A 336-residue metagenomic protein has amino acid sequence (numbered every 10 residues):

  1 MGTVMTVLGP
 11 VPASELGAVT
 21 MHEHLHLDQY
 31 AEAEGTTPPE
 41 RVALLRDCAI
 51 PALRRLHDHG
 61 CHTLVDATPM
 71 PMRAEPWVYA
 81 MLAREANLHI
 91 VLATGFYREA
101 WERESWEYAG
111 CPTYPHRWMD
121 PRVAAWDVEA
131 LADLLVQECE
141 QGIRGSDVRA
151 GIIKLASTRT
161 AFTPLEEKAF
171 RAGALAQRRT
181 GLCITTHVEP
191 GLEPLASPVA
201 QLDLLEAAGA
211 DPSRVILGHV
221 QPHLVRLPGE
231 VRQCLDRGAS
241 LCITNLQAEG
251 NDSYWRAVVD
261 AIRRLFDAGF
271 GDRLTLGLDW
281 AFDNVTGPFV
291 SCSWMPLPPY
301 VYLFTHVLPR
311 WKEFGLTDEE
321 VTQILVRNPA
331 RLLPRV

Functional and structural regions predicted by a protein language model:
M1-E32: Replace "His-x-His-based motif
G2-G9, P298-V336: Mid-to-C-terminal alpha-helical segments outside catalytic/metal-binding sites
G17-M21, H26, E34-H89, E129-V148: Alpha-helical scaffold segments that flank or form the walls of functional sites
E23-D47, R55, R98-E129, R149 (+1 more regions): Active-site gating loops and adjacent loop-to-helix segments of metal-dependent hydrolytic enzymes
Q29-A33, P76, E102-E104, P194-D203 (+3 more regions): Histidine/acidic-residue-rich catalytic or RNA/ligand-binding cores of hydrolases and nuclease-related proteins
M81-E85, H89-V91, G95-C183, S240 (+1 more regions): Active-site gating/metal-coordination segments in enzymes
A174, R178-F266, R273-L274: Catalytic pocket-lining loop regions of alpha/beta-barrel enzymes, especially the amidohydrolase/enolase/GH5 lineages
T185-V188, T244, F270-S293: Short acidic/histidine-rich active-site segments
